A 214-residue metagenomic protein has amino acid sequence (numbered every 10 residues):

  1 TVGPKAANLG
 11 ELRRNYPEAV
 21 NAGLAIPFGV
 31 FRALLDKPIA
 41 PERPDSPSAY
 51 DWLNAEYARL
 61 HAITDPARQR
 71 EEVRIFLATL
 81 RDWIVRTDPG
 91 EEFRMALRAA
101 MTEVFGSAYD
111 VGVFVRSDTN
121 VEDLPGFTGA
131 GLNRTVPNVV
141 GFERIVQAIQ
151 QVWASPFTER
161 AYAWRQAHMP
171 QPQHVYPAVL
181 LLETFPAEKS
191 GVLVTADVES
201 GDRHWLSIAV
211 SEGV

Functional and structural regions predicted by a protein language model:
T1-L180, K189: N-terminal beta-alpha lobe that positions the nucleotide/phosphoryl donor in ATP/NTP-coupled carboxylate activation
S117-T119, E183-F185, V198, E212: Short, flexible loop/turn elements at secondary-structure junctions
F127, V136-N138, A148-I149, S190-V198 (+1 more regions): Beta-strand scaffold of nucleotide-dependent catalytic cores
